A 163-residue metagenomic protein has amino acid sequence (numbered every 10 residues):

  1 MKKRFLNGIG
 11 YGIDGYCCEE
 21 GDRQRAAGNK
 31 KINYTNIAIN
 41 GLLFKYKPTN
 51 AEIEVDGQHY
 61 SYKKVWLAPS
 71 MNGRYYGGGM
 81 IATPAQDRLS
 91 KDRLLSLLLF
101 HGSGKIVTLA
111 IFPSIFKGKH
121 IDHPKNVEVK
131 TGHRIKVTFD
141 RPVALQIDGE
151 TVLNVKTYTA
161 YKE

Functional and structural regions predicted by a protein language model:
M1-E163: Long C-terminal subdomains/extensions of small-metabolite kinases
